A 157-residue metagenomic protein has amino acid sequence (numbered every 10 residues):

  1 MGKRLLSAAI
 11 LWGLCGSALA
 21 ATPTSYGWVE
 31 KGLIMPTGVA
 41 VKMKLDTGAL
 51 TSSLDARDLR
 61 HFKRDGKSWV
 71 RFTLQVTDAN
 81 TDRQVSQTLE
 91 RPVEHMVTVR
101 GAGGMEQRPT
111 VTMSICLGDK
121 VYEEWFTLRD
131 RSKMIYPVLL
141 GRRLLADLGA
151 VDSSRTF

Functional and structural regions predicted by a protein language model:
M1-A9: Bacterial N-terminal signal peptides that target proteins for export
C15-S17: N-terminal signal peptide c-region/cleavage motif recognized by signal peptidases
L19-F157: Pepsin/retropepsin-fold aspartyl endopeptidases
